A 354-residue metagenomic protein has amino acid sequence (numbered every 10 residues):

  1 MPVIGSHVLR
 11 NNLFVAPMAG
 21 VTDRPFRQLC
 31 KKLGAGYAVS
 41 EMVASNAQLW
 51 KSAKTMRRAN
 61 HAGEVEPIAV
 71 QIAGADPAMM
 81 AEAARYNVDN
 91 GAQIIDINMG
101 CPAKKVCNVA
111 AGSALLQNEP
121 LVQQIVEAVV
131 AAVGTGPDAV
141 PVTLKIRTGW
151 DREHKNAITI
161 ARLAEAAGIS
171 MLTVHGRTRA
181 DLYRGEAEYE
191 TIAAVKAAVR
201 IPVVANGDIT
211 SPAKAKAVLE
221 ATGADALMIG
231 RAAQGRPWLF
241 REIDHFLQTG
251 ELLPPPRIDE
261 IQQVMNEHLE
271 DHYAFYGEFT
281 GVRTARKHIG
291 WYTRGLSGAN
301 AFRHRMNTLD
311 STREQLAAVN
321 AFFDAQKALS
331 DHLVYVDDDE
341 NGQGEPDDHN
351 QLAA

Functional and structural regions predicted by a protein language model:
M1, L9, L13-F14, A19-P25 (+8 more regions): Alpha/beta catalytic cores of nucleotide-metabolism and tRNA/nucleoside-modifying enzymes
P2-L13, Q48-A69, C101, V106-A111 (+1 more regions): N-terminal small/glycine-rich loop or linker at the start of catalytic domains across soluble metabolic enzymes
P2-V3, M18-Q93: Glycine-rich, positively charged N-terminal anion/phosphate-binding segment
L13-P17, A38-S40, I68-I72, I95 (+4 more regions): Hydrophobic faces of well-ordered beta-strands that scaffold small-molecule active sites in alpha/beta enzyme cores
M18-G20, V43-S45, A73-A75, G100-P102 (+4 more regions): Active-site beta-loop-alpha junctions enriched in small/polar residues
K32, A81-I95, M99-A111, E119-I201 (+1 more regions): Alpha/beta enzyme core
L116: Aromatic- and acidic-residue-enriched carbohydrate-binding clefts of CAZyme catalytic domains
